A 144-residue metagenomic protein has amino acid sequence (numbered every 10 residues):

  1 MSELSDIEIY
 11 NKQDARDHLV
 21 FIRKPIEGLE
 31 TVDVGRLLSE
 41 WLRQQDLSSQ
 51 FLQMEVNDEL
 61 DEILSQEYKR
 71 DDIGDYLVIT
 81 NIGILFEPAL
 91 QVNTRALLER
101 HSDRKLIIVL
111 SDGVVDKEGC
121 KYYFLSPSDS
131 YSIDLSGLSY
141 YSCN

Functional and structural regions predicted by a protein language model:
M1-R70, E118-Y131, L138-N144: Extended, compositionally biased accessory segments flanking or bridging domains
H18-V20, I73-I79, K105-I108: Generic beta-sheet signal
V34-L42, V78-I79, L85, L98: Generic hydrophobic secondary-structure signal
D71-L90: Conserved P-loop NTPase "ATPase switch" module shared by AAA+ and STAND
I84-N144: Replace "adjacent to P-loop NTPase cores in ATP/GTP-dependent enzymes" with "adjacent to NTP-binding cores
